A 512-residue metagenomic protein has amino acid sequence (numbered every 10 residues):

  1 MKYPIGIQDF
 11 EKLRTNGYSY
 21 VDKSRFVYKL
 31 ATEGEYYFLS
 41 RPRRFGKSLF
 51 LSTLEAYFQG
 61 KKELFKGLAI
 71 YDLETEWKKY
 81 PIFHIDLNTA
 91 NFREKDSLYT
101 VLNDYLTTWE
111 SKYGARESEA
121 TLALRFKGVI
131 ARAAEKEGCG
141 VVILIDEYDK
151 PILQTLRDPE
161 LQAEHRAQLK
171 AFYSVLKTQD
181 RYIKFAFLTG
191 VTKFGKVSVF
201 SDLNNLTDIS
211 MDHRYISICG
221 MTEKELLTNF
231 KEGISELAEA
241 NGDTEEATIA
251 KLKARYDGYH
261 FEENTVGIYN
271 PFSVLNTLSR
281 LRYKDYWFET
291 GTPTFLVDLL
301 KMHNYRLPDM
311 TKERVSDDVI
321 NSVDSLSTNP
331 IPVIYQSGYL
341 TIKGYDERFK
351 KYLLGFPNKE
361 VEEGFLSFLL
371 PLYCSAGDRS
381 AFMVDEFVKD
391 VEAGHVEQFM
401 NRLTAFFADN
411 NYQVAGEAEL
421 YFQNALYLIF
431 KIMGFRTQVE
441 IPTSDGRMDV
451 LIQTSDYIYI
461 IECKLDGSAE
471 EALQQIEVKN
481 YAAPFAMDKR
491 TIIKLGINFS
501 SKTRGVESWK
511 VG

Functional and structural regions predicted by a protein language model:
M1-A418: Phosphate-binding site recognition
R132-E137, I429-S455: Active-site metal-binding core of divalent-cation-utilizing nuclease and nuclease-like domains
V142, Y457-Y459, I493: Structural motif
A163-A167, L465-A482: Mg2+/Mn2+-dependent nuclease catalytic core
F172-Q179, P332-L340, Y427-K431, Q475-L495: Metal-dependent nuclease catalytic cores in nucleic-acid-processing enzymes, especially RNase H-like/related
A405-Q438: Acidic-basic catalytic patches of nuclease active cores, encompassing PD-(D/E)XK and other metal-cofactor nuclease
L426, V450-L465, K479: Conserved catalytic cores of phosphodiester-cleaving nucleases, focusing on short active-site segments
P484, D488-G512: Domain-level recognition of nuclease-like catalytic cores that cleave nucleotide substrates
